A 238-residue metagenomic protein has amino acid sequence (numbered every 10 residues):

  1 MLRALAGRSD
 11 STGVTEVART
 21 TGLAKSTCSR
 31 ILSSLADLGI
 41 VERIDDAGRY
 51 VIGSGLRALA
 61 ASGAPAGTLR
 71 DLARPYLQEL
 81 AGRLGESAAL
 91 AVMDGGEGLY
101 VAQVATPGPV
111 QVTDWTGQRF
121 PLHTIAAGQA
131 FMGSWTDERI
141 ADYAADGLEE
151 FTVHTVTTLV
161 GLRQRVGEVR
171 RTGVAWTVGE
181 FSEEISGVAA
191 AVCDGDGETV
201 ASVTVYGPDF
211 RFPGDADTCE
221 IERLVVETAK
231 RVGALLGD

Functional and structural regions predicted by a protein language model:
M1-D71, K230-D238: N-terminal helix-turn-helix
G39, A190, V203: Conserved GNAT-family N-acetyltransferase fold
D46-D146: Amphipathic alpha-helical effector-binding/dimerization core of metabolite-sensing transcriptional regulators
L72-L80, Y143-A189, L235: Short, basic/aromatic recognition patches
E97-L99, V174, E198: Residue-level signal for well-ordered, solvent-exposed loop/turn and beta-edge residues enriched in charged/polar side
T172, E183, T199-D238: Juxtadomain coupling helices with adjacent low-complexity linkers
V192-G195: Sensor-regulatory modules in signal-transduction proteins
